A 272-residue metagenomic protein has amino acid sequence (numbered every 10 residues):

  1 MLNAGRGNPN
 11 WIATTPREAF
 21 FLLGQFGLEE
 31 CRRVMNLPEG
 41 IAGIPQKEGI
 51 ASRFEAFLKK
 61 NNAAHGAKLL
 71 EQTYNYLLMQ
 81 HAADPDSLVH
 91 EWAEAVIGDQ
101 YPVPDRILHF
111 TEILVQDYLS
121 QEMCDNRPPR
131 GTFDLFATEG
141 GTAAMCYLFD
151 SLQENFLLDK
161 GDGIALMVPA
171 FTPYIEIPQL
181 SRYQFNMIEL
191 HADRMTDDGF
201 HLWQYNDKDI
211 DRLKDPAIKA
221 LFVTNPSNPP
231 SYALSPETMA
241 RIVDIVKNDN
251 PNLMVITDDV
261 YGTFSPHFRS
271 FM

Functional and structural regions predicted by a protein language model:
M1-L37: N-terminal glycine-rich, Lys/His-bearing helix-loop that initiates the first secondary-structure elements of many
M35-P251, G262-M272: Conserved core of the PLP fold type I
D258-D259: Walker B catalytic acidic pair
